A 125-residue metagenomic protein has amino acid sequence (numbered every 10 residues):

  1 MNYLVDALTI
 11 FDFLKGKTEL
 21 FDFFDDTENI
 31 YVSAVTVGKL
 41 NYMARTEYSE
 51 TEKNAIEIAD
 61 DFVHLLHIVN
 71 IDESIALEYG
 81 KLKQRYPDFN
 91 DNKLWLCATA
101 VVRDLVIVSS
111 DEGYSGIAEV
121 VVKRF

Functional and structural regions predicted by a protein language model:
N2-Y3, T18-L105, I117-V120: PIN-domain endoribonuclease scaffold, especially VapC-family toxins
Y3-T9: Asp-based phosphoryl-transfer active-site loop
T9-F11, T46-E47: Short histidine/acidic/glycine/proline-rich micro-motifs that form metal- and phosphate-coordinating active-site loops
L14-T18, S109-G113: Short, polar loop motifs at secondary-structure junctions
V121-F125: Beta-alpha-beta core module
